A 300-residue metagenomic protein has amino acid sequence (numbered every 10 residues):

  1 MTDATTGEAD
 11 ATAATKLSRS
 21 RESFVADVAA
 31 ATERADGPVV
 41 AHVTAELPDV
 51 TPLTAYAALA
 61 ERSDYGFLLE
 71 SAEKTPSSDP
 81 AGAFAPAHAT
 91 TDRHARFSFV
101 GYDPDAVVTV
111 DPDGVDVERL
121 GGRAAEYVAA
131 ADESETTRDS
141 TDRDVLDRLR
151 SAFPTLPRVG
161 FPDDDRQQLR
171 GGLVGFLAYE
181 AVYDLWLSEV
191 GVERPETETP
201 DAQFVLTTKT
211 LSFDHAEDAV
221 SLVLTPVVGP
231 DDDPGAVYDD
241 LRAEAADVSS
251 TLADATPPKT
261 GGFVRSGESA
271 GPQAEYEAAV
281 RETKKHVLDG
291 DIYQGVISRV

Functional and structural regions predicted by a protein language model:
T2-V300: Signature of the chorismate-utilizing enzyme
